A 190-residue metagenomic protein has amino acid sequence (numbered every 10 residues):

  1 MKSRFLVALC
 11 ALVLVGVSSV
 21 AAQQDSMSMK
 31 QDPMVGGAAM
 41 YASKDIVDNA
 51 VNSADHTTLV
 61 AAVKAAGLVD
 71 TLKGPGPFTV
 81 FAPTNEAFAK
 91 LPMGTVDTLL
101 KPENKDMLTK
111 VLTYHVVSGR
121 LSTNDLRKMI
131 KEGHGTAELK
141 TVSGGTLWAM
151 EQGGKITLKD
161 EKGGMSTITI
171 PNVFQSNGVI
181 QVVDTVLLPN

Functional and structural regions predicted by a protein language model:
M1-A8: Bacterial N-terminal signal peptides that target proteins for export
K2, G16, A22: Cytosolic-facing loops and C-terminal tails of multi-pass membrane proteins
A8-G16: Bacterial N-terminal signal peptides
A21-N190: Mature, structured domains of secreted/extracytosolic soluble proteins
